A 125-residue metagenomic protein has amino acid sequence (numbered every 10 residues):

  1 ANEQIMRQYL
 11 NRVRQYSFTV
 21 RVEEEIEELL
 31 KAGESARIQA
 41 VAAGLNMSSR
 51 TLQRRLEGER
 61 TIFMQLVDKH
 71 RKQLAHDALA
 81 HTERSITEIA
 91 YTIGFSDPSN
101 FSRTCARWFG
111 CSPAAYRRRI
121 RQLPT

Functional and structural regions predicted by a protein language model:
A1-T125: Extended mid-to-C-terminal alpha-helical interaction segments
